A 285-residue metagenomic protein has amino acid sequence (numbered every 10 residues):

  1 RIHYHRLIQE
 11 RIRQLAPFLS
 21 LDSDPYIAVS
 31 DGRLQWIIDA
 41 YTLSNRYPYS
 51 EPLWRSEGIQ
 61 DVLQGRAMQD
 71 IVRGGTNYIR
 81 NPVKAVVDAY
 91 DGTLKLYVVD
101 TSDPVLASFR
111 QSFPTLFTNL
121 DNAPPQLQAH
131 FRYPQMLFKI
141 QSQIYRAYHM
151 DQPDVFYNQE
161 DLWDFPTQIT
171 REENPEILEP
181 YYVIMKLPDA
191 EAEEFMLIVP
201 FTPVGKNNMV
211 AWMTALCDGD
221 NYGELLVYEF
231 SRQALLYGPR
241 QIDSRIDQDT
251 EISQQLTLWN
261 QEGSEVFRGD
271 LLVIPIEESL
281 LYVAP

Functional and structural regions predicted by a protein language model:
R1-P285: Soluble extracytoplasmic regions of secretory-pathway and membrane proteins
